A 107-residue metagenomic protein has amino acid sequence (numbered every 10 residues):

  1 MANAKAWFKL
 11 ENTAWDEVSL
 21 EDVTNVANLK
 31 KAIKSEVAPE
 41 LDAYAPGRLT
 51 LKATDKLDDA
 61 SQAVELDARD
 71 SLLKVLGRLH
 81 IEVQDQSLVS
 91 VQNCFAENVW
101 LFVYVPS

Functional and structural regions predicted by a protein language model:
M1-A2, D42-A45, C94-F95: Intrinsically disordered, low-complexity regulatory regions enriched in Ser/Pro/Gly/Thr and acidic residues
M1-K9, P106-S107: Charged, low-complexity intrinsically disordered regulatory segments in eukaryotic signaling
A4, A14-D16, G47: Core residues of folded domains in eukaryotic genome-function proteins
W7-K9, S19, T50-K52: Beta-strand cores of modular interaction/reader domains in eukaryotic scaffold and signaling proteins, especially PDZ
E11-K31: Short, contiguous acidic and Ser/Thr-rich linear segments
K31-E65, R78: Short loop-to-beta-strand transition segments
K56-F95: Eukaryotic mixed-charge, acidic/polar low-complexity intrinsically disordered regions
A96-N98, F102-S107: Polybasic, low-complexity terminal segments and linkers that are predominantly intrinsically disordered and enriched
